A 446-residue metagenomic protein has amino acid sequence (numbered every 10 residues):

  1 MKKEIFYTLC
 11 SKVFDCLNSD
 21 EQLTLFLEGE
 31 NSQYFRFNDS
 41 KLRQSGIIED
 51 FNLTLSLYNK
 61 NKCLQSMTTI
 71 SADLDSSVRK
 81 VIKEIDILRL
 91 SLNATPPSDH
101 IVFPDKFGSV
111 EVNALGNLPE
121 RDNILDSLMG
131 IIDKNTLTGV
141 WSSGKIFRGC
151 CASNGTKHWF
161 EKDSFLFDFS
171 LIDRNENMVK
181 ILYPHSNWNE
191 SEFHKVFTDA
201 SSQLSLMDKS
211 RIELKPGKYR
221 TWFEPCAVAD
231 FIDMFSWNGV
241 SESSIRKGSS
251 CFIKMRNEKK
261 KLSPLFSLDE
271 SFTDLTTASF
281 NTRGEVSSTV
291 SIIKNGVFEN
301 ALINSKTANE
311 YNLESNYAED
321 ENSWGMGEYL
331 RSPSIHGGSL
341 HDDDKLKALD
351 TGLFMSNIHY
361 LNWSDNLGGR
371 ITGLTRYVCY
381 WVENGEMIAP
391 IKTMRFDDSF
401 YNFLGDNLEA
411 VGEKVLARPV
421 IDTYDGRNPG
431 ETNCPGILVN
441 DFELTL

Functional and structural regions predicted by a protein language model:
M1-N31, D230, W237-S271, S323 (+1 more regions): Short, compositionally biased leader-like segments
K2-C10, F14, E21-Y34, S76-F160 (+2 more regions): Acidic low-complexity segments
S19-N52, T138-H158, D350-T375: Structured beta-strand/loop patches that form or line metal/cofactor-binding pockets in enzymes
Q33-R89: N-terminal alpha-helical targeting/anchoring segments
Y34-D39, K145-K162, M178-P184, F231-S236 (+5 more regions): Short acidic, glycine/serine/threonine-rich loops at helix termini
E49-K60, H158-S186, I292-K294, T375-N384: Short beta-strand elements
L125-V196, E224, S243-S263, S267-D269: Extended amphipathic alpha-helical scaffolds
R256-L446: Dual-mode signal for accessory low-complexity, basic/Gly-rich regions
